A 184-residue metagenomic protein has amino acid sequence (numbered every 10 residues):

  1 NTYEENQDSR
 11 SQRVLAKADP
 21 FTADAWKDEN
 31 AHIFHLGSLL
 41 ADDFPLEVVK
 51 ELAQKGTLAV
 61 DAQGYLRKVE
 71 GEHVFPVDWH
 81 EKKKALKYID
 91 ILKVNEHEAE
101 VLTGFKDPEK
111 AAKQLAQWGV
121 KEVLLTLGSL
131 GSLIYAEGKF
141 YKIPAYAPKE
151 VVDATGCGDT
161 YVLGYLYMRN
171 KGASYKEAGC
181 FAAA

Functional and structural regions predicted by a protein language model:
N1-D42, E47-T57: Conserved N-terminal subdomain of the carbohydrate kinase-like
Y3, V94, A145: Active-site donor-binding loop signature of nucleotide-sugar glycosyltransferases
Q12, A18, L36, A62-Q63 (+2 more regions): Generic secondary-structure boundary/loop-capping signal
P20, L66-K68, K149-V151: A short acidic, often aromatic-flanked loop/helix-cap motif at beta-alpha or helix-coil junctions that lines enzyme
E29, K87, W118: Structured loop/turn residues at beta-strand edges in well-structured enzyme cores
I33, G37-K113, G131: Conserved beta-alpha-beta core of the PfkB/ribokinase-like small-molecule kinase fold
E51, D78-K83, E109-A184: Conserved phosphate-binding/catalytic region of the ribokinase-like
